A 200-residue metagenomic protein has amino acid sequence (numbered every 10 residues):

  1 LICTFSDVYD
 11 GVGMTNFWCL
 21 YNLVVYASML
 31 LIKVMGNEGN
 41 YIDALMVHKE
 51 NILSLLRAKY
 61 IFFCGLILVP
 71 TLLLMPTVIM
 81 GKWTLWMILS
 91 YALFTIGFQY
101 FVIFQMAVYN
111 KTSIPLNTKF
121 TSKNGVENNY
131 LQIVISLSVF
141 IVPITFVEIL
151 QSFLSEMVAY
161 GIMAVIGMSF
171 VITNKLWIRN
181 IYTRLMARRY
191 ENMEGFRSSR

Functional and structural regions predicted by a protein language model:
L1-G39, I52-R200: Hydrophobic alpha-helical transmembrane segments of membrane proteins
I42: A glycine- and small/hydrophobic-rich beta-loop-beta segment that serves as a flexible "lid/hinge" or phosphate-binding
M46-N51: Short helix-to-coil transition segments within interhelical loops that connect adjacent transmembrane helices
